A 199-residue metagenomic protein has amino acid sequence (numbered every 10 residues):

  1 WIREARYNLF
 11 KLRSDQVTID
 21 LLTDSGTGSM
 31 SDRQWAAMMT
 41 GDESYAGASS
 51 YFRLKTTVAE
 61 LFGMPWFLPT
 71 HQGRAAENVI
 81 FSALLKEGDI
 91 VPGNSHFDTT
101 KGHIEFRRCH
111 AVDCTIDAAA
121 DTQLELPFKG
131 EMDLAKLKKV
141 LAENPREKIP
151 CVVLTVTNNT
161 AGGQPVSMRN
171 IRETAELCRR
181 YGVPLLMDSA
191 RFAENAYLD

Functional and structural regions predicted by a protein language model:
R3-Y7, K11-R13, T18-G28, Q34 (+1 more regions): Conserved PLP-enzyme active-site core in the AAT-like
